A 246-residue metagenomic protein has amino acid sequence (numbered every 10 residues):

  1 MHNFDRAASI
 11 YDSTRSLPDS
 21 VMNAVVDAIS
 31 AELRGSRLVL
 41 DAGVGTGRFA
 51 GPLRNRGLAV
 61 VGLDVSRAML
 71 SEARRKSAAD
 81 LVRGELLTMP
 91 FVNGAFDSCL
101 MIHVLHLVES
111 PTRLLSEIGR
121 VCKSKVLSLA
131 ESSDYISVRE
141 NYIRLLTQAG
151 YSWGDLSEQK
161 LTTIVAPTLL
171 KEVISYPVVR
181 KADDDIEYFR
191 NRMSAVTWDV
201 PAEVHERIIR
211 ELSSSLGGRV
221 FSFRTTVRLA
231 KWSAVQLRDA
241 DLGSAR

Functional and structural regions predicted by a protein language model:
M1-R34, R48, P52, M69-E72 (+2 more regions): Conserved class I S-adenosyl-L-methionine
L40-A42, T46-T88: Class I SAM-dependent methyltransferase SAM/SAH-binding core
T46-R48, L170-R246: Conserved Class I S-adenosyl-L-methionine
L100: A conserved beta-strand element that flanks and buttresses the S-adenosyl-L-methionine
H103-L107: Short catalytic micro-motifs in class I SAM-dependent methyltransferases
T112-V126: A short glycine-rich, Lys/Arg-flanked "PGG" loop and its adjoining helix->strand segment in the class I
S124-L156: Conserved class I S-adenosyl-L-methionine
S152-T168: Short alpha-helix
